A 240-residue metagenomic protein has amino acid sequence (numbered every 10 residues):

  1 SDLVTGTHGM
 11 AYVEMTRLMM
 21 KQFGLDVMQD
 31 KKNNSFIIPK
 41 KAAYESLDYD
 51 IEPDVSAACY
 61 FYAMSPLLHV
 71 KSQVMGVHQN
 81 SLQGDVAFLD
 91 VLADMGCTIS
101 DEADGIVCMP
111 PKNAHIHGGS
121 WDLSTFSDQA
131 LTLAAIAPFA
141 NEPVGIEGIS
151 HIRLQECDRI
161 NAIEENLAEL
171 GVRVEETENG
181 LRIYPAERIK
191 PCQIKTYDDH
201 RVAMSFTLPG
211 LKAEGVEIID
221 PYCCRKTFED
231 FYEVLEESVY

Functional and structural regions predicted by a protein language model:
S1-Y240: Short, structured segments at the rim of ligand-binding sites
